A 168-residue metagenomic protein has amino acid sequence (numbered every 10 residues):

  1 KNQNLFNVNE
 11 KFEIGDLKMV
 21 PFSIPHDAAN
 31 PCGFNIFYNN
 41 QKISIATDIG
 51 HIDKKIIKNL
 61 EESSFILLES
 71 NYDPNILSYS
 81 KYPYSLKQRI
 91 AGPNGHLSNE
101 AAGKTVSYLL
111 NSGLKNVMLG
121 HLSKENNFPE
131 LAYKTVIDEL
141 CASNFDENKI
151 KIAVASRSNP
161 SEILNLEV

Functional and structural regions predicted by a protein language model:
K1-N2, G15-L17, E147-I150: A short helix-to-beta-strand connector/capping loop
Q3-N7, V154-A155: Short acidic-hydrophobic, aromatic-tinged amphipathic segments that line or gate anion-handling sites
L5-V8, L17, P74, P93: Localized chelating/binding microdomains that coordinate divalent metal ions or stabilize phosphate-bearing
N7-F65, I163-V168: Core dinuclear metal-dependent hydrolase active-site scaffold
N9-K11, F145-K149, S158: Glycine-centered loop/turn motifs
D48, L122, R157: Cofactor-binding loop segments of dinucleotide-utilizing enzymes, especially the Rossmann-like FAD- and NAD(P)+-binding
K54-V154: Cap/insert and terminal regions of metallo-dependent hydrolase folds
I150-V168: Short, basic/aromatic-enriched C-terminal tail that caps enzymatic domains
